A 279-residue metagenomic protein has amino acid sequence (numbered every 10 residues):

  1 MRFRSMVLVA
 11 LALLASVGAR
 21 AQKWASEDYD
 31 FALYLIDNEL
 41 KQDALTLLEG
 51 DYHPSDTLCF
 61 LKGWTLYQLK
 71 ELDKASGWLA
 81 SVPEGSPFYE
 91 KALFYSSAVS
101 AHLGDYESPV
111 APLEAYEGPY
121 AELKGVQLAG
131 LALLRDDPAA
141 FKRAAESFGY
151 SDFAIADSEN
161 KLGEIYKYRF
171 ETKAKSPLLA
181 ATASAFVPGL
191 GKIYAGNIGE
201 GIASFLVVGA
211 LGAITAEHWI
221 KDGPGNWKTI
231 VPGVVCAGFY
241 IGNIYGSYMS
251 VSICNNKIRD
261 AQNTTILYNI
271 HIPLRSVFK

Functional and structural regions predicted by a protein language model:
M1-S5: Positively charged n-region of N-terminal signal peptides that target proteins for export
L8-A15: Bacterial N-terminal signal peptides
L11, L72, P109-P112, P119 (+5 more regions): Proline-rich intrinsically disordered, low-complexity coils
A19-A21: Boundary at the C-terminal end of the N-terminal hydrophobic targeting segment
K23-K167: Alpha-helical protein-protein interaction scaffolds
T57, F88-A98, E159-K279: Hydrophobic alpha-helical membrane segments
